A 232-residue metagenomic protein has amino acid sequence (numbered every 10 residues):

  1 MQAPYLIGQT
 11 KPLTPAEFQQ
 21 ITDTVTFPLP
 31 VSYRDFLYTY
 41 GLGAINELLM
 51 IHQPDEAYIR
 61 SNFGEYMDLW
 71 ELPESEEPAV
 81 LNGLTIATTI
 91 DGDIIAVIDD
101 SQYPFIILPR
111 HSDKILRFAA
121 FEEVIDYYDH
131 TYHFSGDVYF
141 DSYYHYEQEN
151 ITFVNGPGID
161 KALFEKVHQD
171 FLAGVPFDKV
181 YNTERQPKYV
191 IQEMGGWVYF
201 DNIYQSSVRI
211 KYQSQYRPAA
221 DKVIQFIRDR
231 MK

Functional and structural regions predicted by a protein language model:
M1-D100, D129-M194, Y199-S206, D221-R230: A surface-exposed partner-binding patch
T14, P30, A120-V124, Y216: Helix N-cap and loop-to-helix transition residues
F105-D137: Compact, glycine/acidic-enriched structural inserts
V208-Y212: Intrinsically disordered, low-complexity regulatory tails and linkers in eukaryotic signaling proteins
Q213-D221: Helix N-cap motif at beta-to-alpha junctions
